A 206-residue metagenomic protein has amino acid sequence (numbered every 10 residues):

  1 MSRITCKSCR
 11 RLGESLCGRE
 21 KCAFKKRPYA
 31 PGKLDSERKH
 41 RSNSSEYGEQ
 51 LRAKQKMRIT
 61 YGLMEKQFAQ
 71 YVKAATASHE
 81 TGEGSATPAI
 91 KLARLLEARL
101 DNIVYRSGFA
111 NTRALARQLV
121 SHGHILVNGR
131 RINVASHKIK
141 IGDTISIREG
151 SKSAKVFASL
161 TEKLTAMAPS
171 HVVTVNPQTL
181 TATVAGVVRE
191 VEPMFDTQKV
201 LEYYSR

Functional and structural regions predicted by a protein language model:
M1-S107, V134-R206: Ferredoxin-like alpha/beta domains used as RNA- or RNAP-binding modules
R106, S121-H122: Short, intrinsically disordered, mixed-charge
S107, N111, R130-R131: Short helix-to-loop capping/linker segments positioned immediately adjacent to catalytic or ligand/cofactor-binding
F109-N111, I125, S153: Conserved, well-structured core segments that form or line functional sites
L119-V120, I139: Short, well-ordered loop/turn sites that connect or cap secondary structure elements
